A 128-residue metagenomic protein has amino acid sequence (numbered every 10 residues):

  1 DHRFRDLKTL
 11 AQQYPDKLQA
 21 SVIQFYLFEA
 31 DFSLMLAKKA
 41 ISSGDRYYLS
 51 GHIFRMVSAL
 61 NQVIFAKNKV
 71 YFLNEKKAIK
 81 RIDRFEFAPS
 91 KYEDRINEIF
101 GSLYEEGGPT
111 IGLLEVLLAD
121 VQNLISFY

Functional and structural regions predicted by a protein language model:
D1-I41: Conserved NTP/Mg2+-binding pocket subregion across the NTase superfamily
A20-Y26, E75, Q122-I125: A nucleotide- and high-energy phosphate-metabolite-utilizing enzyme signature
L36, A59-A66, V70, A88 (+1 more regions): Amphipathic alpha-helical interaction surfaces
A37, A88-Y128: Terminal (often C-terminal) interaction modules
H52-A59, I64, E75-K76, K80-R81: Small-residue-rich helix-loop
N68-N97: Short, charged amphipathic alpha-helical segments flanked by flexible coils
